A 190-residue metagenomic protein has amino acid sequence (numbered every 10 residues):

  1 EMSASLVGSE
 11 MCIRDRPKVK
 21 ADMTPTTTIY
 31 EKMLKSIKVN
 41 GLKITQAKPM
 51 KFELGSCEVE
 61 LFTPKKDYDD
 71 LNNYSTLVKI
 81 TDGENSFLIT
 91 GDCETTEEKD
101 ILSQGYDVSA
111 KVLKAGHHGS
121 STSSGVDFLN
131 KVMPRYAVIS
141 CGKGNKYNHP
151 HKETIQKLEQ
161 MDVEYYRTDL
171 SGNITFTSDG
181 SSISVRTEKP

Functional and structural regions predicted by a protein language model:
E1-E10: Positively charged, low-complexity/disordered segments
S9-P190: Non-globular, low-confidence helical/coil segments that flank catalytic cores
